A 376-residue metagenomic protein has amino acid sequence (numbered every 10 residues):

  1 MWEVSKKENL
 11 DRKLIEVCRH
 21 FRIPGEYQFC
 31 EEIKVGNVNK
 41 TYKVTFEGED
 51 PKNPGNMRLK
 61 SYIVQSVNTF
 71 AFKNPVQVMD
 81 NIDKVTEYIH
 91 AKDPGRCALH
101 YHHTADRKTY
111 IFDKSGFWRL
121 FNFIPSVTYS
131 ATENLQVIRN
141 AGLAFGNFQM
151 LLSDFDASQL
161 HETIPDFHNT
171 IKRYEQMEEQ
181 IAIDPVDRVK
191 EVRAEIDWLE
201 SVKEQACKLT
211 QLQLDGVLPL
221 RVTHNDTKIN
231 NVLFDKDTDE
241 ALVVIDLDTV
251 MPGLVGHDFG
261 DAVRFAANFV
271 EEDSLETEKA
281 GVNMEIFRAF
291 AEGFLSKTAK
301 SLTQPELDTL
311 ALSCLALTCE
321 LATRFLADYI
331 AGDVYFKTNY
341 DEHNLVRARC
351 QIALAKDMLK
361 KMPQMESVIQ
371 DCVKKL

Functional and structural regions predicted by a protein language model:
M1-E31: Juxta-kinase regulatory segment immediately upstream of eukaryotic protein kinase catalytic domains
R19-Y27, A91-C97, K300-S301: Short secondary-structure junctions
P24, E31-V35, K73-V76, V127-R139 (+6 more regions): ATP-dependent phospho-/nucleotidyl transfer catalytic cores
N37-F46, P51-K52, N56-L59, I63-V64 (+2 more regions): Active-site acidic catalytic loop and adjacent metal/ATP-binding pocket of ATP-dependent phosphoryl transfer enzymes
E49-N53, M57-Q159, A182: ATP-binding pocket architecture of kinase catalytic cores
N122, G293-C314: Hydrophobic alpha-helical bundle architecture
P252, G256-K300, A316-Y335: Active-site activation/catalytic loop segments of kinase-like enzymes and analogous catalytic loops in related
M358-M362: Long, compositionally biased intrinsically disordered regions
